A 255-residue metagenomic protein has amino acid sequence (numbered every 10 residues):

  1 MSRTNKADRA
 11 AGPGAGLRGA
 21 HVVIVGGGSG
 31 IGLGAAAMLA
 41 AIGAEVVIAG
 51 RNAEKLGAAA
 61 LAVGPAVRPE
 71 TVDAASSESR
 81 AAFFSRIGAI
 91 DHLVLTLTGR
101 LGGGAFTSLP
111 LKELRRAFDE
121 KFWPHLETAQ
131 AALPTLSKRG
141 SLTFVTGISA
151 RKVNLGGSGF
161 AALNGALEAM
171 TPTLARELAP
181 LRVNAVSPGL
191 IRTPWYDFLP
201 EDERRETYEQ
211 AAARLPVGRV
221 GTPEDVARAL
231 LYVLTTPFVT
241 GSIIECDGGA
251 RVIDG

Functional and structural regions predicted by a protein language model:
H21, G28-G30: Conserved glycine-rich cofactor-binding loop
A44-A58: Conserved glycine-rich Rossmann-like NAD(P)H-binding loop of the short-chain dehydrogenase/reductase
A62-E78: Rossmann-fold cofactor-recognition segment
T98-R115, D197: Conserved mid-core segment of classical short-chain dehydrogenase/reductases
E113-F118, F122, L126-A129, K138-A179 (+1 more regions): Catalytic loop of short-chain dehydrogenase/reductase
E168, E177-R192, V239-C246: Conserved Rossmann-fold SDR core element
R204-D225: Catalytic Tyr-x(3-8)-Lys segment
R219-C246, R251: C-terminal substrate-recognition "lid" of short-chain dehydrogenase/reductases
